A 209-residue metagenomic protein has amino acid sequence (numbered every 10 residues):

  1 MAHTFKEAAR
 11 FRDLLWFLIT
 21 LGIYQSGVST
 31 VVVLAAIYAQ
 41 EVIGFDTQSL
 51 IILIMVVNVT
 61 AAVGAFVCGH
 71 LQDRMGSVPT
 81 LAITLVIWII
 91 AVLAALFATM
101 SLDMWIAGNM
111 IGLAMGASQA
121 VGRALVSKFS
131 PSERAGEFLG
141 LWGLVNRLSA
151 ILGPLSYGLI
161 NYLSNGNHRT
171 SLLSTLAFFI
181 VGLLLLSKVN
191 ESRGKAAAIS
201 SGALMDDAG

Functional and structural regions predicted by a protein language model:
M1-I19, L204-G209: Juxtamembrane intracellular "pre-TM" segments in multi-pass secondary transporters
V33-S49: Short amphipathic helix-loop junctions that connect adjacent transmembrane helices in Major Facilitator Superfamily/SLC
V63-S77, N161: Helix-to-loop junctions at the C-terminal end of transmembrane segments in multipass secondary transporters
P79-A94: Structural signature of the two symmetry-related core transmembrane helices
L96-G108: Helix-loop junctions at membrane interfaces in 12-TM secondary transporters
A117-P131: Intracellular juxtamembrane helix-capping segments at the cytosolic ends of symmetry-related transmembrane helices
L159-F179: A membrane-interface helix-boundary motif in multi-pass transporters
L173-D206: Multi-pass alpha-helical transporter architecture, strongest for 12-TM Major Facilitator/SLC carriers used
